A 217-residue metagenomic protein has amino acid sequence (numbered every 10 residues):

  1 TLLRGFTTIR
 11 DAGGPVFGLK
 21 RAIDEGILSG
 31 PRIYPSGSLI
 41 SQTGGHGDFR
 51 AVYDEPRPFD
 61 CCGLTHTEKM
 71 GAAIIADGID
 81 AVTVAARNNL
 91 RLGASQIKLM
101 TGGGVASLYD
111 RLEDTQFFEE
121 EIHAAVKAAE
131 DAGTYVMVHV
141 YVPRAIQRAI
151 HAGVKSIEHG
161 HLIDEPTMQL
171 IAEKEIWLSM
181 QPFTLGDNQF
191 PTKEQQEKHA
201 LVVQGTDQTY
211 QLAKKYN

Functional and structural regions predicted by a protein language model:
T1-A128, K174-K193: Divalent-metal coordination cores built from histidine and acidic residues
T43, L99-Q211, K215-Y216: Active-site core of metal-dependent hydrolases
